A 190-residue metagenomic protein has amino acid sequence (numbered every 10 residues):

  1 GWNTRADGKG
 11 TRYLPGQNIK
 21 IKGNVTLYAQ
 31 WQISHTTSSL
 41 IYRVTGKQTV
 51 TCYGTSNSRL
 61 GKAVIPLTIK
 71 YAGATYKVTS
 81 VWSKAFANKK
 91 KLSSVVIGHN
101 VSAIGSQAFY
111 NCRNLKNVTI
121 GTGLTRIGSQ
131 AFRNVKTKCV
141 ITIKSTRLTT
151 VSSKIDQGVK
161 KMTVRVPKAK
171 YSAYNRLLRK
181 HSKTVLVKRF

Functional and structural regions predicted by a protein language model:
G1-Q17: Surface-exposed interfaces of beta-sheet-rich extracellular modules
T11-R12, Y174-L177: Short, surface-exposed terminal/edge motifs of secreted or surface/virion proteins that either
Q17-V25: Solvent-exposed segments in extracellular or luminal domains encompassing
Y28-Q30: Extracellular recognition modules
Q32-T36: Extracellular interdomain linker/stem segments of modular secreted and single-pass surface proteins
S39-K47, S58-S80, K90-A103, C112-R126 (+3 more regions): Structural signature of tandem-repeat unit edges
W82-A85, G105-A108, G128-R133, K154-I155: Consensus positions within tandem repeat domains that build extended binding/scaffold surfaces
N134, K154-G158, R176-R179: A structural signal for leucine-rich repeat
